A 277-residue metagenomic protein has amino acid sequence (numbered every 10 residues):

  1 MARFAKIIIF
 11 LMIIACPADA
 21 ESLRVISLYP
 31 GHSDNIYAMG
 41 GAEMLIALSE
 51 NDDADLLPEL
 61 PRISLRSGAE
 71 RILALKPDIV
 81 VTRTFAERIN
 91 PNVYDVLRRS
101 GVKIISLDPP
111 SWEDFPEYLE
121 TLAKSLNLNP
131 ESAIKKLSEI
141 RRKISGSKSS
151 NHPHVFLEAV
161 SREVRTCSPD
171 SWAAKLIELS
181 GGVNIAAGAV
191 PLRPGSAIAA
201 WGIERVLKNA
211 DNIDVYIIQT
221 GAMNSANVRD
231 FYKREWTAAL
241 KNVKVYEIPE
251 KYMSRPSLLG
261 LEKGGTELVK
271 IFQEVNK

Functional and structural regions predicted by a protein language model:
A5-C16: Bacterial N-terminal signal peptides
E21-M39, N129-G181, I185, S225-A226: Basic- and aromatic-lined ligand-binding clefts that recognize polyanionic substrates
L23-R24, L28, R88, P109-L126 (+1 more regions): Structured C-terminal subdomain patch of bacterial secreted/periplasmic proteins
R24-R88, I185: A short, structured surface patch at a secondary-structure boundary
G41, R99-G101, S180, L240-K241: Short, structured coil segments at secondary-structure junctions
S49, A173-A197, I217-T220, K244-I248: His/Asp/Glu-enriched short active-site or ligand-binding loop at hydrolase and phosphoryl-transfer sites
G68-T82, I198-Q219: Proline-aspartate-enriched helix->loop->beta-strand connector
T84-F85, A159-R162, Q219-M223: Short secondary-structure boundary segments
